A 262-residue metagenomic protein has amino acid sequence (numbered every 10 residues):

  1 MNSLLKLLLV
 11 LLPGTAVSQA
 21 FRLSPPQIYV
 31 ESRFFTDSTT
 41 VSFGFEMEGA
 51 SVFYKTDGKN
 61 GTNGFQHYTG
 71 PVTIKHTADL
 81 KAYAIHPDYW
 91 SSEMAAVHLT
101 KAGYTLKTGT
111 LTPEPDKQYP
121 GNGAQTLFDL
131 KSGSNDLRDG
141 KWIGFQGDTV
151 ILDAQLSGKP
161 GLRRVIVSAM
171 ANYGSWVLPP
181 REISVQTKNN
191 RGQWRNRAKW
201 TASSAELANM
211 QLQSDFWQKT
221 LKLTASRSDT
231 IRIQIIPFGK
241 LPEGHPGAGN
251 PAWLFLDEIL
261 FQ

Functional and structural regions predicted by a protein language model:
M1-L23: Bacterial Sec-dependent N-terminal signal peptides
Q19-L137, W142: Low-complexity, disordered linker/stalk regions enriched in Pro/Thr/Ser/Gly
A20, E93-K159, M170-V177, K199 (+2 more regions): Disordered, acidic Ser/Thr/Pro-rich linker "stalks" and the adjacent N-terminal cap of the next globular domain
F34-T36, H67, T73-K75, F145-G147 (+3 more regions): Surface-exposed coil/turn segments at beta-strand junctions on protein surfaces, enriched
T39, E48-V52, V150, R163 (+2 more regions): Short beta-strand/loop motifs in extracellular/secreted proteins, especially within beta-sandwich accessory domains
F43-M47, L156-G158, A169, A225: Non-cytosolic beta-sheet module surface loops
G49-H76, K81-Y83, P160, S168-A205: Non-cytosolic beta-sandwich-type ligand-binding/adhesion modules
Q146-D148, W176-Q262: Trp- and acidic/polar-enriched beta-sheet ligand-binding modules for extracellular glycan and matrix recognition
